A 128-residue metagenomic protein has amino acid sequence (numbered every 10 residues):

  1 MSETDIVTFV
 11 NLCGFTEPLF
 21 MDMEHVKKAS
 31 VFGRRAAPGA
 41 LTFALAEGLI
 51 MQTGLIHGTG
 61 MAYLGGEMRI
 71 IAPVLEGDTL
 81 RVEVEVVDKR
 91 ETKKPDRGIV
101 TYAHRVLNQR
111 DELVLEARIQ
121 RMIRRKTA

Functional and structural regions predicted by a protein language model:
M1-G65, A128: Hot-dog-fold acyl-thioester-processing enzymes
I70-A128: HotDog/MaoC-like acyl-thioester-processing domains
